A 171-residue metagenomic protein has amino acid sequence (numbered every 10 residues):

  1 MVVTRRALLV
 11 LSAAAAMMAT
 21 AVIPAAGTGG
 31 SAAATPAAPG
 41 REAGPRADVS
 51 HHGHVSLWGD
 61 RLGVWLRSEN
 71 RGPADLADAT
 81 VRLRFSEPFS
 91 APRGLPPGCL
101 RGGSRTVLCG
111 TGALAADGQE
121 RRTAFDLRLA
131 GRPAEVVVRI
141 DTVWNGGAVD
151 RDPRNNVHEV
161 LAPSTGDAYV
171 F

Functional and structural regions predicted by a protein language model:
M1-A34: Secretory targeting and sorting signals
V2, A34-P36, R151-F171: Acidic, serine/threonine- and proline-rich intrinsically disordered appendage/tail regions
G30-G59, S90, D167-F171: Low-complexity, acidic Ser/Thr/Pro/Gly-rich terminal tails and inter-domain linkers that flank the onset of structured
H51-A77: Short beta-strand elements of extracellular/lumenal beta-sandwich folds
V64-L66, A130-E159: Serine/threonine-enriched low-complexity regions used as flexible
E69-D75, S86-P88, A130-R132: Short solvent-exposed strand-capping/beta-turn motif centered on an Asx-Ser/Thr pair
D78-L108, V170: A surface/secretory-pathway sequence property marking extracellular, secreted, or lumenal proteins enriched
A113-E135: Low-complexity, intrinsically disordered segments enriched in Ser/Thr together with acidic residues
